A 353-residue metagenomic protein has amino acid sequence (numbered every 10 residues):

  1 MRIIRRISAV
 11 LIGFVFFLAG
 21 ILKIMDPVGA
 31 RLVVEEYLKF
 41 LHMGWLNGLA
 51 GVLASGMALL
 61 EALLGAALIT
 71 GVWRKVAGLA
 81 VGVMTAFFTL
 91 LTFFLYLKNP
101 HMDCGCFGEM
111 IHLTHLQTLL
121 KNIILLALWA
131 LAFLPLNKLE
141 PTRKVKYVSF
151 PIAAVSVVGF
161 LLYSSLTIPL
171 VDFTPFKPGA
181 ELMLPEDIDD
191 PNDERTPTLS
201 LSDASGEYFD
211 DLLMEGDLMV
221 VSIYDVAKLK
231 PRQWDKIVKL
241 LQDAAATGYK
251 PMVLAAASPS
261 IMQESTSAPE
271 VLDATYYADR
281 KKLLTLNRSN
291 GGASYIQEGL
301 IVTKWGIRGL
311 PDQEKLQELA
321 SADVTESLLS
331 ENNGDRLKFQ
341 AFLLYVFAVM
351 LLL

Functional and structural regions predicted by a protein language model:
R2-M25, A50-L91: Functionalized membrane-embedded alpha-helices
H42-L60, L116-L120: Interfacial helix-start motif at the membrane-water boundary
A86-K138: Membrane-embedded alpha-helical segments of integral membrane proteins
T142-P169: Internal/C-terminal transmembrane anchor helices
G159-V220, A227-K239: Membrane-interface segments at or immediately adjacent to transmembrane helices that form the boundary between
K177-M183, G306-L353: Thiol-/selenol-based redox modules, centered on thioredoxin-like and closely related oxidoreductase domains
M252, P269-R288: Short, internal strand/loop/helix patches that form the active-site neighborhood or redox-interaction surface
G291-G306: A short, hydrophobic beta-strand/beta-hairpin element that forms part of a small beta-sheet core
